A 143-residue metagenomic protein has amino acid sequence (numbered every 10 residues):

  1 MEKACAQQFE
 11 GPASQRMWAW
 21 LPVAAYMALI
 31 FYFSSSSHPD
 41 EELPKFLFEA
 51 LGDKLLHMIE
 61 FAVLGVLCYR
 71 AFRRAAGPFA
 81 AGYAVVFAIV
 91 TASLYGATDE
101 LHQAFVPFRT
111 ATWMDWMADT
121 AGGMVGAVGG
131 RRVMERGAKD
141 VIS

Functional and structural regions predicted by a protein language model:
E2-A71: "…centered on the first transmembrane helix and the immediately adjacent amphipathic helix/loop
W18-Y32, V90-L94, T98, A121 (+1 more regions): Lipid-exposed faces of alpha-helical membrane segments in multi-pass integral membrane proteins
S36-S37, R73, P107, M134: Short helix-capping/hinge motifs at transmembrane helix termini and TM-loop junctions
E41-P44, G96-T120: Interfacial helix-loop-helix junctions of multi-pass membrane proteins
E60-A75, A121-M134: Membrane-interfacial alpha-helical segments at the cytosolic side of multi-pass membrane proteins
R73-R74, P78, A104: Transmembrane helix-loop-helix
A76-V90: Internal alpha-helical transmembrane segments of multi-pass membrane proteins
R132-S143: Membrane-interface capping segments at transmembrane-helix boundaries
